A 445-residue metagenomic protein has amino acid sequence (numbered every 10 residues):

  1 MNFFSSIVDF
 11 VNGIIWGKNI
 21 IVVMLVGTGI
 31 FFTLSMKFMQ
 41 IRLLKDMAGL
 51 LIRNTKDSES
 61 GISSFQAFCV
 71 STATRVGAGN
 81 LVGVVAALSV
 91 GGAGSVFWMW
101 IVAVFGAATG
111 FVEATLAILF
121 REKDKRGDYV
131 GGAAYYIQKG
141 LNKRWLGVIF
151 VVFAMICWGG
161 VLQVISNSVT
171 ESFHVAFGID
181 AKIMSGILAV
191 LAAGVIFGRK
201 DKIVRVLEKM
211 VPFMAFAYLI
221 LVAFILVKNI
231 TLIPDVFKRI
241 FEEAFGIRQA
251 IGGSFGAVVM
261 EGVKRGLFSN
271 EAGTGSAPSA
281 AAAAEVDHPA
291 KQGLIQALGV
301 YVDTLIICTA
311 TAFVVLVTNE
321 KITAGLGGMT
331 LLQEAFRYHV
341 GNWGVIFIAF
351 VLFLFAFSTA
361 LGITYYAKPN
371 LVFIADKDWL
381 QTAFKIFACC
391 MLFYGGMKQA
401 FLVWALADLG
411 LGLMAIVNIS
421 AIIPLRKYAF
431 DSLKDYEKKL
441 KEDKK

Functional and structural regions predicted by a protein language model:
M1-A78, L88-S95, C389, F393 (+1 more regions): N-terminal alpha-helical transmembrane segments of multi-pass membrane transport and channel/translocase proteins
F4, M36-Q40, N80-V84, A93 (+6 more regions): Transmembrane helix-loop junctions in multi-pass membrane proteins
V22-G27, S63-S71, N142-C157, G186-I187 (+6 more regions): Select transmembrane alpha-helical segments in multipass membrane proteins
M24-T28, S35-A48, S168-F173, D180-K228 (+4 more regions): Membrane-interface loop-to-helix entry segments
T28-T33, V102-G127, A133-I196, W343 (+2 more regions): Helix-loop-helix module between adjacent transmembrane segments
F38-S64, A86, G92-A93, G110-L141 (+4 more regions): Flexible loop linkers connecting adjacent transmembrane helices in multi-pass alpha-helical membrane transporters
S58-V90, L116-A134, Q138, V152 (+1 more regions): Alpha-helical membrane segments and immediately flanking helix-loop junctions that form or couple to the substrate/ion
V112-R121, L221-R239, G253, A282-V286 (+1 more regions): Extracellular/periplasmic helix-exit of transmembrane alpha-helices
